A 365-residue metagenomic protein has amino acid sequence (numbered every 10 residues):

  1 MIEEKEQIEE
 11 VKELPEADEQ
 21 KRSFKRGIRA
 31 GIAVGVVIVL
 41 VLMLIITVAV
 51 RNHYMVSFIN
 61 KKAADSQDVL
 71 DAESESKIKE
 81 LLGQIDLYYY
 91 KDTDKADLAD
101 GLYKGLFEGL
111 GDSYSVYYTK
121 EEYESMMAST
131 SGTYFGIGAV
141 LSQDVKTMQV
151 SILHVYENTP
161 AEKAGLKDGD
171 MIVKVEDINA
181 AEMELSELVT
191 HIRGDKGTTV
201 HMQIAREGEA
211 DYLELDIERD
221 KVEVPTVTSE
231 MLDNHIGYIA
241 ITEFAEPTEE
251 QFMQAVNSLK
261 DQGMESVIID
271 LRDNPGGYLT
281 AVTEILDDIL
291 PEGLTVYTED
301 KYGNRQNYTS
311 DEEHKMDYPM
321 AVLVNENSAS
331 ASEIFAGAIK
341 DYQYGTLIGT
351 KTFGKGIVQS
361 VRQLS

Functional and structural regions predicted by a protein language model:
I2-Y114: Terminal targeting/pro-maturation regions of precursor/exported proteins
A17-Q20, S151-L153, E162-K167, E176-N179 (+1 more regions): Cleft-lining beta-strand/loop regions that shape enzyme active-site pockets
V69-L70, S129-T130, S142, T228-M231 (+1 more regions): Short boundary motifs at domain starts and secondary-structure transition points
D71, Y88, G132-K174, I178-E182 (+1 more regions): PDZ/PDZ-like domain segments forming the peptide/carboxylate-binding groove, activating on the N-terminal beta-strands
K77-L81, E184, M316: N-terminal alpha-helical segment
D86-S151, T199-H201, A205-D216, T226: Extended, small/polar residue-biased N-terminal targeting/export presequences and adjacent propeptide/linker tracts
D92, A96-D100, E182, L279 (+1 more regions): Non-catalytic, surface-exposed connector residues within folded enzymatic/regulatory domains
